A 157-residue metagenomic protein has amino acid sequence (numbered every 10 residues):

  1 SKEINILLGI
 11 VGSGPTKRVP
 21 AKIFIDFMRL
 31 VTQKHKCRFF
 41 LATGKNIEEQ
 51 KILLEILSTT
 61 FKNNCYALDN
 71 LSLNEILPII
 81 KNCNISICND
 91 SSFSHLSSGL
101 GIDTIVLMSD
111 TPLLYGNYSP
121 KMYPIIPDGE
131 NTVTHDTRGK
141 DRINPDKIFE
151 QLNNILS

Functional and structural regions predicted by a protein language model:
S1-I6, Q33-K34: Nucleotide-sugar donor-binding and catalytic loop/hinge architecture of NDP-sugar-dependent glycosyltransferases
I6-L8, F39: Conserved hydrophobic helix-helix packing surfaces used for dimerization/oligomerization
G9-I10, N89: Short, well-ordered coil/turn residues at beta-beta hairpins and beta-strand->alpha-helix junctions within
I10-G12, G129: Short, histidine-centered active-site or binding-site loop motifs used for metal coordination, general acid-base
S13-P20: A short, glycine/small-residue-rich beta-strand->loop->alpha-helix junction that serves as a flexible
I23-D110: Donor-binding and catalytic core of enzymes assembling or modifying cell-surface/extracellular glycoconjugates
H95-L156: Nucleotide-sugar donor-binding patch of glycosyltransferase catalytic domains
